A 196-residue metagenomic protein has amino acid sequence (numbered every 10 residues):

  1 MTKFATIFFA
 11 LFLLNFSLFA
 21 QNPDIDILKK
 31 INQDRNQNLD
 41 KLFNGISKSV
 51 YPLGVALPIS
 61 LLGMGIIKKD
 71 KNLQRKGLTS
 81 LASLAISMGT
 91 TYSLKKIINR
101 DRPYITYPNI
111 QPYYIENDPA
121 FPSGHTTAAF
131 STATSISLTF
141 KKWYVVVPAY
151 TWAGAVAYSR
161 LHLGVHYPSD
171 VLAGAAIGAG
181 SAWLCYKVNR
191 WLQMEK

Functional and structural regions predicted by a protein language model:
M1-P23: Bacterial Sec-dependent N-terminal signal peptides
F16-I59, Y92-D118: N-terminal transmembrane-helix/juxtamembrane module of multi-pass inner/ER membrane proteins
N38, K71-Q74, K141-V145: Membrane-helix interface segments
M64, T91-N99, S137, C185-R190: Membrane-water interface at transmembrane helix exits
I66-M88: Interfacial segments of alpha-helical transmembrane regions
K69-L73, K96-Y104, V165-S169, R190-E195: Transmembrane helix-loop junctions in multipass membrane proteins, especially transporters and channels
A82-K96, V146-S159: Small-polar-interrupted transmembrane alpha-helices in polytopic inner-membrane proteins
N109-K196: Membrane-embedded catalytic cores of phosphoryl/pyrophosphoryl-handling enzymes
